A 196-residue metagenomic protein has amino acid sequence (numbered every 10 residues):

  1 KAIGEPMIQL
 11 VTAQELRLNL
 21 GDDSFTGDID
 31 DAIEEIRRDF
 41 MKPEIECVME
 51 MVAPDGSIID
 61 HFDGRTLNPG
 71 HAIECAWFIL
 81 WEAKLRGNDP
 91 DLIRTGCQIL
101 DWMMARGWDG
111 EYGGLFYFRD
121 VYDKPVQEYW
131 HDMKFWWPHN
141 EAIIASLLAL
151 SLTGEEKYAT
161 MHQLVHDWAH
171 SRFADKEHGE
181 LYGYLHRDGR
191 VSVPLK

Functional and structural regions predicted by a protein language model:
K1-K196: Glycan-recognition and catalytic cores of secretory/periplasmic carbohydrate-active enzymes
